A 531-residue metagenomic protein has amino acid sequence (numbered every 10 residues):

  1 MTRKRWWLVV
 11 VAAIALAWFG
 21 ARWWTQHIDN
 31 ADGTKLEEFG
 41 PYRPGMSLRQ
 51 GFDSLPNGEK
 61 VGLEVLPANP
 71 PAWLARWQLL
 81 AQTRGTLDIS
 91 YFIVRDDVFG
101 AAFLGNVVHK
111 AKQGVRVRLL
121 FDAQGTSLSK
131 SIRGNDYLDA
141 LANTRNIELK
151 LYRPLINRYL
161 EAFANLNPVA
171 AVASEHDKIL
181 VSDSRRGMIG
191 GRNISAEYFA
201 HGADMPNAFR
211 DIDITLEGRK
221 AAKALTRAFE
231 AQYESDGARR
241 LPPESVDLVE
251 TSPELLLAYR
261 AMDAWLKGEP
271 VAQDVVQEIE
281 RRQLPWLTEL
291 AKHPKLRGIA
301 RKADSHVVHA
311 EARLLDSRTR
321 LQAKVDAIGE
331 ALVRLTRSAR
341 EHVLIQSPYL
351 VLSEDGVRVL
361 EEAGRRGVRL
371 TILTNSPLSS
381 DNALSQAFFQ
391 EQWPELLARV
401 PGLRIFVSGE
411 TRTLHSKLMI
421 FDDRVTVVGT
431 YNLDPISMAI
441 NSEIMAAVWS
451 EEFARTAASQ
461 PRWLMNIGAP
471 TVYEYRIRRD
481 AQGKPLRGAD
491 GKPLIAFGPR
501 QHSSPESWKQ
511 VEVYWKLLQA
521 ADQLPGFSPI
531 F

Functional and structural regions predicted by a protein language model:
M1-R3: N-terminal Lys/Arg-rich, disordered targeting/topogenic segments
W6-R22: Hydrophobic membrane-insertion alpha-helices, especially the h-region of bacterial N-terminal signal peptides
H27-Y42: Alpha-helical transmembrane signal-anchor/signal-peptide segments
E38-T83, I93, D97-T336, N375-D422 (+2 more regions): HKD-type phospholipase D/PLD-like phosphodiesterase module
L87: Phosphate/adenylate-binding glycine loop and adjacent helical scaffold
Y91, A111-G114, Y233-G237, V343 (+5 more regions): Sec/Tat-exported extracytoplasmic proteins
P243, V407-F531: Long, C-terminal catalytic modules of enzymes
A331-L384: Long, K/E/R/D-enriched contiguous segments that form extended
